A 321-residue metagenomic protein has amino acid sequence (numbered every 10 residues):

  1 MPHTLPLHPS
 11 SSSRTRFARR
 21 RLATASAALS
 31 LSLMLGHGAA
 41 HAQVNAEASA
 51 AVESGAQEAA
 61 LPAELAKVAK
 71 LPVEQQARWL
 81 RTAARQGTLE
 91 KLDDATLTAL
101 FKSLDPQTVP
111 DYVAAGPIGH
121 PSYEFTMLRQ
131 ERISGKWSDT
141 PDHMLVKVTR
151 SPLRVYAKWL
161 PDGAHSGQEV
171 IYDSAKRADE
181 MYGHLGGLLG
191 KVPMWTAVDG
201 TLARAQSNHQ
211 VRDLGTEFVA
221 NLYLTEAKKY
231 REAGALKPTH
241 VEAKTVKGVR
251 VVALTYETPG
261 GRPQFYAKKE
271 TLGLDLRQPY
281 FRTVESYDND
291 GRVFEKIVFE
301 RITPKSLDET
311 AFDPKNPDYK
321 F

Functional and structural regions predicted by a protein language model:
M1-A18: N-terminal secretory signal peptides that target proteins for export/translocation
A25-G36: Bacterial N-terminal signal peptides
H41-L128, R132-P141, T149-L153, P161-A164 (+2 more regions): N-terminal leader/targeting segments and the immediate start of mature chains
A46, L160-D162, Y182, A203-F321: Gly/Pro-enriched, hydrophobic low-complexity segments that function as extracytoplasmic propeptides/linkers
A51-K91, H143-F218, G291-K296: An acidic-aromatic
G119-S122, K147-R154, Y172-E180, L274-R282 (+1 more regions): Short, solvent-exposed coil/turn segments at beta-strand boundaries
